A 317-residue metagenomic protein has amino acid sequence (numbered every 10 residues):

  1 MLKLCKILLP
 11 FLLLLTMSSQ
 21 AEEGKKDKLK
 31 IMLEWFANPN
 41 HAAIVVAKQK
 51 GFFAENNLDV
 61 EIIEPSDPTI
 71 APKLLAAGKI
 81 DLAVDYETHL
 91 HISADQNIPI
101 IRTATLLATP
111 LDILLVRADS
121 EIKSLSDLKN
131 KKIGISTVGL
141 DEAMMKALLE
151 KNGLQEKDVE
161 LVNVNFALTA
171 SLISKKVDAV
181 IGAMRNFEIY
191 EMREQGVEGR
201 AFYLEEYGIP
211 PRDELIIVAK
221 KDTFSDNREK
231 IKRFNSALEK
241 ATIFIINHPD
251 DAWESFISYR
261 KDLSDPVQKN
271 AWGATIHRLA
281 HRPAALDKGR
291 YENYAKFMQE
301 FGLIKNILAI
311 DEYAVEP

Functional and structural regions predicted by a protein language model:
M1-K28: Short, low-complexity disordered leader/linker segments with a strong preference for bacterial N-terminal type II
G24-N165, T169-S174, D178-N186, A201-F202 (+1 more regions): Short, glycine-/small- and polar/acidic-enriched structural segments that line small-molecule recognition paths
N56, R102, W253-S255, N306-L308: Short, hydrophobic secondary-structure boundary micro-motifs
T88, A167-Y259: Pocket-lining segment of extracytoplasmic ligand-binding domains
S225-L303: Secondary-structure end/capping motifs
A295-P317: Conserved C-terminal helix/tail region of periplasmic/extracytoplasmic solute-binding proteins
